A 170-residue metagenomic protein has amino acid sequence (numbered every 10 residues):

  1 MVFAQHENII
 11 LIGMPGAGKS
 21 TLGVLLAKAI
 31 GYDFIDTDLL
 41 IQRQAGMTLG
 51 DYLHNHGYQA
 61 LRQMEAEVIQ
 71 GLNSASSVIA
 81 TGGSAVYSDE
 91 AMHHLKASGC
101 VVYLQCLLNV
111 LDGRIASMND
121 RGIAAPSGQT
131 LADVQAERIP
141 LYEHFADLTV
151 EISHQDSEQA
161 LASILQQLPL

Functional and structural regions predicted by a protein language model:
M1-Q5, L25, A29, C100 (+1 more regions): NTP-dependent small-molecule kinase module
L11: Hydrophobic anchor at the beta1->P-loop junction of P-loop NTPases
M14: P-loop (Walker A) phosphate-binding loop of NTP-binding proteins
K19: Conserved lysine of the Walker
L22: Hydrophobic positions on the alpha1 helix immediately C-terminal to the Walker A/P-loop
T37-A85, D89-H93: ATP-dependent small-molecule kinase phosphotransfer cores that center on conserved nucleotide phosphate-binding segments
G83-V86, L107-N109, Q155: Short glycine-rich anion-binding loops that position phosphate/pyrophosphate groups of nucleotides and phosphorylated
A97-P140: A glycine- and Lys/Arg-enriched "phosphate-lid" helix/loop adjacent to the NTP-binding pocket of small-molecule kinases
